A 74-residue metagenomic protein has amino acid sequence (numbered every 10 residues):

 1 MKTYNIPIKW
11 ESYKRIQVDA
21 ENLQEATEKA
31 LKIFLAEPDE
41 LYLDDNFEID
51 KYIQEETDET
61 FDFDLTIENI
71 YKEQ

Functional and structural regions predicted by a protein language model:
M1-S12: Short aromatic-glycine-(Arg/Gly/Cys) micro-motifs in beta-strand/loop hairpins
E11, Q17-Q74: Acidic, low-complexity intrinsically disordered segments
